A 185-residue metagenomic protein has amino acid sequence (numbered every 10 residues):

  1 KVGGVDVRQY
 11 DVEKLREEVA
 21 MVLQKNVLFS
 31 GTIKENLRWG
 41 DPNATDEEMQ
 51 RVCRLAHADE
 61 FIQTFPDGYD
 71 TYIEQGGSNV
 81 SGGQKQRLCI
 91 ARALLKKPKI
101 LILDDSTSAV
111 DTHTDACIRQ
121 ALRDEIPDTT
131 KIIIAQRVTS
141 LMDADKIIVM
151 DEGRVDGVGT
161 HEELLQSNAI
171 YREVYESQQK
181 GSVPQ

Functional and structural regions predicted by a protein language model:
K1, Q9, R16, K34-Q75 (+3 more regions): ABC ATPase nucleotide-binding domain helical subdomain, centered on the C-loop/LSGGQ "ABC signature"
K1-D6, D59-L88, L103-S106, V110-H113 (+1 more regions): ABC-fold ATPase nucleotide-binding domain signature/coupling loops
E13, V19-Q24, I132: ABC nucleotide-binding domain signature
L55, Q63-G68, Q120, P127 (+1 more regions): C-terminal portion of ABC ATPase nucleotide-binding domains
I90-A91, A135: Short alpha-helix in the ABC ATPase nucleotide-binding domain helical subdomain, immediately C-terminal to the LSGGQ
L95-K99, D128: A short, proline-enriched helix->beta-strand linker immediately N-terminal to the Walker B motif in ABC-type P-loop
D111-A121: Conserved D-loop/post-Walker B switch-helix segment of ABC ATPase nucleotide-binding domains
D124-A135: Conserved catalytic loops of ABC-family nucleotide-binding domains
